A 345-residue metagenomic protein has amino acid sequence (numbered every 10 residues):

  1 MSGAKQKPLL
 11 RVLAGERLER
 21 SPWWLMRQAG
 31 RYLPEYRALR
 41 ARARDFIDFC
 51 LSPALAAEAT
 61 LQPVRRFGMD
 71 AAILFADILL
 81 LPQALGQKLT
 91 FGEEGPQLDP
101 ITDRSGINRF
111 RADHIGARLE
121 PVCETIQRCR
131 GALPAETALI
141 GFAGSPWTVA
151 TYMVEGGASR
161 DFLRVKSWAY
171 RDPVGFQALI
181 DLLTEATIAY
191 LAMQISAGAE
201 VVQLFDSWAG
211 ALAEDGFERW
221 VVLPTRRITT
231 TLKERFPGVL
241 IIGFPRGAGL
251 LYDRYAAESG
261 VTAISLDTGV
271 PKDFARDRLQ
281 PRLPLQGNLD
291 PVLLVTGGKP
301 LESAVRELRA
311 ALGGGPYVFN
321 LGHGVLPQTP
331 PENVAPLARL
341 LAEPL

Functional and structural regions predicted by a protein language model:
M1-F91, R227, G313, E332-L345: N-terminal basic, low-complexity leaders that serve as flexible interaction/assembly modules and, when applicable, as
K5-L9, E35-A38, G106, R164 (+2 more regions): Exposed alpha-helical structural elements
V12-Q28, M69-P96, A117-R160: Glycine-rich, aromatic-flanked loop segments that form ligand/cofactor-binding clefts across common enzyme folds
R40-A43, E94-N108, F162-L163: Active-site gating loops and adjacent loop-to-helix segments of metal-dependent hydrolytic enzymes
R42-D45, S105-I115, A169-F176: Short glycine/proline- and acidic residue-enriched helix-loop micro-motifs that form flexible lids or anion-recognition
C50, A54, N108, A112-L119: Short gly/ser-rich anion-binding loops that grip negatively charged ligand groups
I73-T90, L98, T102, G106-I115 (+3 more regions): Glycine-rich, proline-tolerant flexible connector loops at the mouths of alpha/beta enzymes
R118-L345: Active-site loop segments of alpha/beta catalytic cores
